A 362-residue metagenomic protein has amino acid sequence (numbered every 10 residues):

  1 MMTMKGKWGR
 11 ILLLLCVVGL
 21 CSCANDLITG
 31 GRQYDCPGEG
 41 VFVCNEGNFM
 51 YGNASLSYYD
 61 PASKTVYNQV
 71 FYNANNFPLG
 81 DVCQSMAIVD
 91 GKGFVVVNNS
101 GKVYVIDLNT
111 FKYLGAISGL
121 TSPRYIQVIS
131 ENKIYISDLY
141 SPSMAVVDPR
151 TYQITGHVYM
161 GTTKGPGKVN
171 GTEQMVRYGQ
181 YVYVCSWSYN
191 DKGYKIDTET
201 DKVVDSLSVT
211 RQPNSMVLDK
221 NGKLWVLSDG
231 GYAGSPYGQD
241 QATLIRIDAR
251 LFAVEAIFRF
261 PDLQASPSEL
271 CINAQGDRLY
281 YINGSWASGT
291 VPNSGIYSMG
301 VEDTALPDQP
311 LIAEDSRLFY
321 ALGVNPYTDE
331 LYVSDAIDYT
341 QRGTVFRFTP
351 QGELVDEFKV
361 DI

Functional and structural regions predicted by a protein language model:
K5-V41: Bacterial Sec-dependent N-terminal signal peptides
T29-R32, P78-S85, T121-E131, G167-M175 (+4 more regions): Repeated scaffold domains used in trafficking and secretory/extracellular systems, primarily beta-propellers
G38-E39, D90-K92, E131-N132, G179-Q180 (+3 more regions): Short coil/turn segments that connect the beta-strands within blades of beta-propeller domains
V43-Y51, V95-N99, I136-Y140, V184-S188 (+5 more regions): Conserved beta-strand positions in repeat-built beta-propeller and related beta-rich domains
M50-S57, K102-V105, S143-A145, N190-Y194 (+3 more regions): Structural motif
P61-S63, D107-F111, D148-Y152, D197-K202 (+3 more regions): Short loop/turn segments that connect beta-strands within beta-propeller blades
T65-P78, K112-I117, Q153-P166, K202-L207 (+3 more regions): A short beta-strand motif characteristic of beta-propeller blades
A116-Y178: Asp-box/WD-like beta-propeller blade repeats and closely related beta-sheet repeat scaffolds
